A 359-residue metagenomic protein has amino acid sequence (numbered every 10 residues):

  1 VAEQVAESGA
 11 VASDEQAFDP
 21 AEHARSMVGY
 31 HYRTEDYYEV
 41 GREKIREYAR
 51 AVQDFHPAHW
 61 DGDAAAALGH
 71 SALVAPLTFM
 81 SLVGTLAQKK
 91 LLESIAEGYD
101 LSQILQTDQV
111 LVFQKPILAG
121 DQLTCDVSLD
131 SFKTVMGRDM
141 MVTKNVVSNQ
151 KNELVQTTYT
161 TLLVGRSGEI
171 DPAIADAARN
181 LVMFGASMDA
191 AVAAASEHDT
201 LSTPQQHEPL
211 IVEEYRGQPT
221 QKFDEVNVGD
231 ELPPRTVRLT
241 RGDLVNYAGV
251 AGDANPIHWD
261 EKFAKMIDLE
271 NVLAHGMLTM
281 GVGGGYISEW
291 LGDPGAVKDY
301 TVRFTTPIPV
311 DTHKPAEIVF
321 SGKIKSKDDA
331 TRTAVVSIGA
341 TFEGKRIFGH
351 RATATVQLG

Functional and structural regions predicted by a protein language model:
A2-D108, E169-V297: Hot-dog-fold acyl-thioester-processing enzymes
A2-S26, Q106-D108, F113-N227, V310-G359: HotDog/MaoC-like acyl-thioester-processing domains
D126, N271, V282-K325: Catalytic-pocket segment enriched in acidic/His residues
